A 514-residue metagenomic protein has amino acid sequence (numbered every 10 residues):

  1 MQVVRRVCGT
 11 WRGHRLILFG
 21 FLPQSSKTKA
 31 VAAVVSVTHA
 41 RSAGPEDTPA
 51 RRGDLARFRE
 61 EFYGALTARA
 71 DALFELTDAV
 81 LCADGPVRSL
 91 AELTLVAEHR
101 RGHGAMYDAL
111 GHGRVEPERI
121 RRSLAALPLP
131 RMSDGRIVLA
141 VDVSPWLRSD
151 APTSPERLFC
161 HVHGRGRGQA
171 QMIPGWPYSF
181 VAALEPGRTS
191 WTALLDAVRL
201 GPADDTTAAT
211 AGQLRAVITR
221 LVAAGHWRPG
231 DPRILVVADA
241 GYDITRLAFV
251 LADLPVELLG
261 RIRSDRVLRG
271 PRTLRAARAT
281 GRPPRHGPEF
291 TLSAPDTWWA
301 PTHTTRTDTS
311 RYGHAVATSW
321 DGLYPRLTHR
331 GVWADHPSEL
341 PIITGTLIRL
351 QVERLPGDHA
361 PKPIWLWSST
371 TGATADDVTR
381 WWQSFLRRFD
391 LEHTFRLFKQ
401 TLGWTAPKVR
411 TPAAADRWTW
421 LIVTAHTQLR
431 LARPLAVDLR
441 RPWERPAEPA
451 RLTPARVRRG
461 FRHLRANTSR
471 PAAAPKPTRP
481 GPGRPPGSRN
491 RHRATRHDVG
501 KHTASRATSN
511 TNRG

Functional and structural regions predicted by a protein language model:
V35-T38, A43-G111: Gly/serine-rich nucleotide phosphate-binding loop at the start of the catalytic core of nucleotide/ADP-ribose-handling
V80, A109-R199: Active-site-proximal, Lys/Arg-enriched surface segment that forms a nucleic-acid-binding/basic interface patch
L93-T94, G135-S149, V181, I234-D243 (+4 more regions): Short, conserved catalytic/metal-binding motifs centered on acidic residues
G104-D108, H163-P229, T344-T374: Electropositive, glycine- and tryptophan-enriched low-complexity nucleic-acid-binding patches
P145, E289, A375, R380-V409: Short amphipathic alpha-helical "interface-anchor" segments enriched in bulky aromatics
S190-L194, R199-T207, R263, L268-L386 (+1 more regions): An anionic, glycine-rich sequence signature occurring as long contiguous blocks
P202-T280: Domain-level cores of phosphate- or acyl-group-handling catalytic modules
T405-R462: Basic, amphipathic alpha-helical segments enriched in Lys/Arg and hydrophobic/aromatic residues
